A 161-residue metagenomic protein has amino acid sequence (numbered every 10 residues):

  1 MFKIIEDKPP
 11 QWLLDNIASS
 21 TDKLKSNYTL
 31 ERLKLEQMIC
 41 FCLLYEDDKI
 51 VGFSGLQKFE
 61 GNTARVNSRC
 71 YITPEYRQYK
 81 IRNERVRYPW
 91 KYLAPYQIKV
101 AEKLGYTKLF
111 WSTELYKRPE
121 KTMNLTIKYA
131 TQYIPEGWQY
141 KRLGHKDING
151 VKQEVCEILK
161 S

Functional and structural regions predicted by a protein language model:
M1-L30: Short amphipathic alpha-helix that is part of the acyltransferase structural core
F2, M38-I39, I127-Y133, W138-Y140: Short glycine-aromatic motifs
W12-S19, Y92, Y96, L125: Alpha-helical elements of Rossmann-like donor-binding domains used by nucleotide-donor carbohydrate transfer enzymes
T21-I72: A conserved beta-strand-loop-helix scaffold within acyl/acetyltransferase catalytic domains
M38-I39, K103-Y106: Short, high-confidence coil segments that cap the C-terminus of an alpha-helix and link into the following beta-strand
I72, Q78-A101: Conserved acetyl-CoA-binding loop-helix of GNAT-fold acetyltransferases
L109-I134: Conserved beta-strand-loop-alpha-helix junction that forms the acyl-donor binding cleft
Q132-S161: C-terminal "cap" of GNAT-fold acetyltransferases
